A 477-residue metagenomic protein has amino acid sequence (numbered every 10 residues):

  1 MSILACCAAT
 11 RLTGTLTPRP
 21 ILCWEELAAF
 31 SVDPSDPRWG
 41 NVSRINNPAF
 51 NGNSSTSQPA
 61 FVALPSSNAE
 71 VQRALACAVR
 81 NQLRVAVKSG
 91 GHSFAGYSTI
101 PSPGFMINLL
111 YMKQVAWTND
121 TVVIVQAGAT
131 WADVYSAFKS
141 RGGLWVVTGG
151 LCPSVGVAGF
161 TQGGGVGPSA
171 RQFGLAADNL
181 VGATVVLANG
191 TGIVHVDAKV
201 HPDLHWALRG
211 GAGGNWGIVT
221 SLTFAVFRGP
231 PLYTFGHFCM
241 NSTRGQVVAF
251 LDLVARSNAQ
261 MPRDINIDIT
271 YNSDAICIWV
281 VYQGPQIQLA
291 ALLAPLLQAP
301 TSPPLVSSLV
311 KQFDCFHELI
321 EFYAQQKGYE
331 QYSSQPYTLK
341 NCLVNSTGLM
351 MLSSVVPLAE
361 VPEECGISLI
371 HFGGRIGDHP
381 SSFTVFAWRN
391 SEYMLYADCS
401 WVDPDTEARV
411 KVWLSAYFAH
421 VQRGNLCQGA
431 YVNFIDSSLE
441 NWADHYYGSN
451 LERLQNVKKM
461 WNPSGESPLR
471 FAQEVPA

Functional and structural regions predicted by a protein language model:
S2-A477: Soluble FAD-dependent oxygen oxidases
